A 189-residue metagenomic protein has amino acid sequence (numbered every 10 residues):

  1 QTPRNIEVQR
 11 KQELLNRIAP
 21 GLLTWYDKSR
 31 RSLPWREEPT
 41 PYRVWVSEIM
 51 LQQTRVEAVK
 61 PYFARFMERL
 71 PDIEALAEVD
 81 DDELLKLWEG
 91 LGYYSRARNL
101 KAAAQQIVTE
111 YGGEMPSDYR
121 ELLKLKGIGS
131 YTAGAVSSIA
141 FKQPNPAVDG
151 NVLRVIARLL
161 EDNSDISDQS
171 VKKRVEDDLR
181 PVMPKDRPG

Functional and structural regions predicted by a protein language model:
T2-P3: RNA-binding accessory domains that recognize and position tRNA/RNA substrates
E7-N16, P20-G21, W25-G189: Catalytic cores of DNA base-excision repair glycosylases
